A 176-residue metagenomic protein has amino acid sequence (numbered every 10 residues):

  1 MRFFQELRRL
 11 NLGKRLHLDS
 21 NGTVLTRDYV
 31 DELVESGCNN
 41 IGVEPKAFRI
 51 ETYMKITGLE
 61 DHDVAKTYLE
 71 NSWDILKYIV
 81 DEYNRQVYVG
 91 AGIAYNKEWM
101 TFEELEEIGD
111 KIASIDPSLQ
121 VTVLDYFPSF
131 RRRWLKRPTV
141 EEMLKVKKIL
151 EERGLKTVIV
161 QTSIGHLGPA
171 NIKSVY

Functional and structural regions predicted by a protein language model:
M1-R133: Conserved AdoMet/S-adenosylmethionine-binding subsite of the radical SAM
T26, R49, D116, T139 (+2 more regions): Alpha-helix initiation/capping motif
K66, R137-V140: Short, conserved loop/turn and helix-capping segments at secondary-structure boundaries that abut family-defining
T101-E104, W134-P138, A170-Y176: Short glycine/threonine-rich loop-to-helix capping motif typified by GTGT followed within a few residues by an Asp-Pro
L105, G109, V140-K147: Short amphipathic alpha-helical surface patches that serve as generic macromolecular interface elements
M143-Y176: A cross-taxonomic marker for long C-terminal extensions/tails that follow the last structured domain
